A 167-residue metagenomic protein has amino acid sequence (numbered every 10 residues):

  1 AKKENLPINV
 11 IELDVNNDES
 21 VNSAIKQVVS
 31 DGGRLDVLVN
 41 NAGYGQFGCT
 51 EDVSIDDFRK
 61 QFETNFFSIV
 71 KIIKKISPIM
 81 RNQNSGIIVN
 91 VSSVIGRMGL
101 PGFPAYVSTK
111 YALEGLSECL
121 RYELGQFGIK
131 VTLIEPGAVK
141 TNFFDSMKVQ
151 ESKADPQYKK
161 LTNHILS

Functional and structural regions predicted by a protein language model:
L13-S23, I55: The beta1-alpha1 cofactor-binding region of Rossmann-like NAD(H)/NADP(H)-dependent oxidoreductases
C49-T50, D57-R59: Substrate-binding pocket helix/loop in short-chain dehydrogenase/reductase
E51, M98-A105: Active-site loop immediately N-terminal to the catalytic Tyr-X3-Lys motif of short-chain dehydrogenase/reductase
I73, T109-A112: Active-site helix of classical SDR
I73-K74, E118: A short, exposed helix-loop element centered on a Lys and neighboring polar residues
S93: Residue(s) in the substrate-gating loop at a strand-loop-helix junction that position the organic substrate next
Q126-S167: SDR active-site lid
